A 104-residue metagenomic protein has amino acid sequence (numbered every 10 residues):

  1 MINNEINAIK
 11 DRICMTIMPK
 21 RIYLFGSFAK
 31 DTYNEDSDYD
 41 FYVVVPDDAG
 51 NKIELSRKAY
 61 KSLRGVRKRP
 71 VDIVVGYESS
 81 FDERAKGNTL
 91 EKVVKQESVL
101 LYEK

Functional and structural regions predicted by a protein language model:
M1-R21, A29-E35, V45-K104: Catalytic core of pol beta-like nucleotidyltransferases
D40-V44: Short beta-strand->loop micro-motif that forms the acidic, two-metal-ion catalytic signature in nucleotide-processing
